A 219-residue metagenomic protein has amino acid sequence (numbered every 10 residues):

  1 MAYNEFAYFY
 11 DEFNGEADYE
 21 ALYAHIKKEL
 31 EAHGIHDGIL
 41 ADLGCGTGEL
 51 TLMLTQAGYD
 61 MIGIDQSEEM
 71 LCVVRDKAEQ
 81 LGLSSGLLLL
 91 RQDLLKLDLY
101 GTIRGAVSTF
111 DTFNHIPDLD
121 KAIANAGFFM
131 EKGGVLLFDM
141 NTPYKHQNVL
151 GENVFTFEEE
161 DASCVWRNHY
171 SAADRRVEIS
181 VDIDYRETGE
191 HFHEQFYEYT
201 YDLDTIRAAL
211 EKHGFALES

Functional and structural regions predicted by a protein language model:
M1-H36: Conserved class I S-adenosyl-L-methionine
D37-G44: Conserved class I S-adenosyl-L-methionine
E49-K96: Class I SAM-dependent methyltransferase SAM/SAH-binding core
D98-G105: A short acidic, Gly/Pro-enriched loop at the edge of an enzyme's catalytic core that lines a small-molecule cofactor
N114-H115: A short His-aromatic
D120-K132: A short glycine-rich, Lys/Arg-flanked "PGG" loop and its adjoining helix->strand segment in the class I
L137-A209: SAM-dependent methyltransferase
Q195-Y197, A216-S219: Conserved S-adenosyl-L-methionine
